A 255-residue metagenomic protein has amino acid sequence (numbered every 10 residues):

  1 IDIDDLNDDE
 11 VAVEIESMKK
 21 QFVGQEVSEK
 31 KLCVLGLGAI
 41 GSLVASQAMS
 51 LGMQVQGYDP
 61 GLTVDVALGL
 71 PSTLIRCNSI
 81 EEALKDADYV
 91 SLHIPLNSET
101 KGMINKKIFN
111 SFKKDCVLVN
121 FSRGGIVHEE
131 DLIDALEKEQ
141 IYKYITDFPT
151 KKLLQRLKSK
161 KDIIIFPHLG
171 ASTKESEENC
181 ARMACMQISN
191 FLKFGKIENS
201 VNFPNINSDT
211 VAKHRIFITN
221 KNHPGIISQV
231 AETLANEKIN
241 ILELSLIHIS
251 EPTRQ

Functional and structural regions predicted by a protein language model:
I1-K31, N199-S200: Phosphate-binding beta-alpha-beta segment of Rossmann-like dinucleotide-binding domains, i.e., the NAD(P)
L37-G38: Glycine-rich Rossmann-fold phosphate-binding loop(s) that bind the pyrophosphate of adenine dinucleotide cofactors
G41-S42: N-terminal Rossmann-fold NAD(P) dinucleotide-binding loop
P60-R156, S172: Rossmann-like adenosine-cofactor binding region
D115-T210, F217: Rossmann-like dinucleotide-binding domain for NAD(H)/NADP(H)
H223-E243: Short amphipathic alpha-helix segments
S245-Q255: Residue-level detector of conserved catalytic or cofactor/ligand-binding positions in enzyme active sites
